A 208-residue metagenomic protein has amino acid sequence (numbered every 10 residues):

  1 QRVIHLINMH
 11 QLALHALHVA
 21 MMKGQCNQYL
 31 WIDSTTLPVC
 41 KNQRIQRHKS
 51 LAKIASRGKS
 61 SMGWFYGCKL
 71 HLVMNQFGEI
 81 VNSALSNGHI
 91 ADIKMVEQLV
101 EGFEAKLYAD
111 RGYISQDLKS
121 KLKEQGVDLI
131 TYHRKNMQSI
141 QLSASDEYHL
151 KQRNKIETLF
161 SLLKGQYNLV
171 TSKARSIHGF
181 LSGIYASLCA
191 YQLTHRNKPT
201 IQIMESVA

Functional and structural regions predicted by a protein language model:
Q1-A208: Short alpha-helical elements
